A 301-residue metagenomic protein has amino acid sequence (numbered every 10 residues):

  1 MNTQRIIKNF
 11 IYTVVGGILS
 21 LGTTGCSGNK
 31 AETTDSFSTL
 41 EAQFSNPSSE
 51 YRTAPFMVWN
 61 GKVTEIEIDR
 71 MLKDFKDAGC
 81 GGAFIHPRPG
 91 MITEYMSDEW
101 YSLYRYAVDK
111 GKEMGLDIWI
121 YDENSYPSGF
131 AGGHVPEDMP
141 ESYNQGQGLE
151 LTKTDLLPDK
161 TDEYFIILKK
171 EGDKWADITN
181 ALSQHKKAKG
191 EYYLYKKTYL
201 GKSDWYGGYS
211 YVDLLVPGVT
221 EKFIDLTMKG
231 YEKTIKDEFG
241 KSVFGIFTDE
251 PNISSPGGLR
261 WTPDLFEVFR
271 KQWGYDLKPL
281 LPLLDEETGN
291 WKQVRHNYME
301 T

Functional and structural regions predicted by a protein language model:
N2-V14: Bacterial N-terminal signal peptides that target proteins for export
G22-G25: C-terminal motif of bacterial Sec signal peptides marking the signal peptidase cleavage site
K30, D35-F44, R52, E67-A78 (+1 more regions): Mature extracytoplasmic enzyme cores
F56-I66: Active-site mouth loops of central-metabolism enzymes
P87-M96: Glycine-rich, proline-tolerant flexible connector loops at the mouths of alpha/beta enzymes
